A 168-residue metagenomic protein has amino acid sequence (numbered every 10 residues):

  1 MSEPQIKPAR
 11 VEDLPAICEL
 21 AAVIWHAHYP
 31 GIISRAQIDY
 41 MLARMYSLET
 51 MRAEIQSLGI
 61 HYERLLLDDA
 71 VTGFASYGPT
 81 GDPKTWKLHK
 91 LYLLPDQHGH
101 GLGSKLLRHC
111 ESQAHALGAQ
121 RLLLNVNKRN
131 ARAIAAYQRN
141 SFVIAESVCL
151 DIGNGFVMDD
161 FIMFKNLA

Functional and structural regions predicted by a protein language model:
S2-Q5, H89, L122, D159: Short amphipathic alpha-helical segments
P4, P8-L14, C18-D96, S104-H109 (+4 more regions): Acetyl-CoA-dependent GNAT
L94-D96, H100, K128-R129: Active-site acidic-Proline motif in GNAT/NAT acetyltransferases
G99, R108, A135: Substrate-recognition "cap/lid" segment bordering the active-site pocket of phosphatases
L106, N130-A133: Conserved short alpha-helix immediately C-terminal to the canonical SAM/SAH-binding motif I of Rossmann-like
L123-N127, I134, Q138, V143-F161: Conserved catalytic-core motifs of GNAT/GCN5-like acyltransferases
